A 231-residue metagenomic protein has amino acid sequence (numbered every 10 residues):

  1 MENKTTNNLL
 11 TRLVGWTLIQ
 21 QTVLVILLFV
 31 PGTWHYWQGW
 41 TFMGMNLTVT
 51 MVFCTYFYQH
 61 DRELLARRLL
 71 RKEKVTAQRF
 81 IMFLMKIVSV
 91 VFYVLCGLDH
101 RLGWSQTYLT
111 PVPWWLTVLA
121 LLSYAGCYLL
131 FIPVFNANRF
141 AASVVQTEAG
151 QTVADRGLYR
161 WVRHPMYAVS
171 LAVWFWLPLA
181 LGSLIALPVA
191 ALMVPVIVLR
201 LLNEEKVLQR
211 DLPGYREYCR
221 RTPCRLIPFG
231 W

Functional and structural regions predicted by a protein language model:
M1-R156, A168-W231: Membrane-anchoring alpha-helices and their flanking helix-loop junctions
R160-A168: Histidine-centered phosphotransfer motif of kinases
